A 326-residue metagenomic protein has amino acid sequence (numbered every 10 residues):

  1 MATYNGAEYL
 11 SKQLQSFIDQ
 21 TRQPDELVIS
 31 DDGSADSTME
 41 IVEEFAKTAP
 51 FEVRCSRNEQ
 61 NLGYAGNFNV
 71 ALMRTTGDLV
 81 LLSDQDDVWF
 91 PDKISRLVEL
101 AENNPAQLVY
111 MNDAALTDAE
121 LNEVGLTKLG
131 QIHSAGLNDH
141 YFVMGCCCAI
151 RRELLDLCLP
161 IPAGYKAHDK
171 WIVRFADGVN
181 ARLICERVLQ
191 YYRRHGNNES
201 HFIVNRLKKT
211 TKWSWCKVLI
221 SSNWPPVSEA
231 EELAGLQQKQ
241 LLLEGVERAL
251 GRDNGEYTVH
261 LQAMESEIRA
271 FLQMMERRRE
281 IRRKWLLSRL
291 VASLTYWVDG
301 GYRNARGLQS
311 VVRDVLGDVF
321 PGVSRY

Functional and structural regions predicted by a protein language model:
M1-T210, V312-V323: Nucleotide-sugar donor-binding/catalytic module of glycosyltransferases that assemble extracellular/cell-envelope
Y165-K166, K170-W171, R193-Y326: C-terminal subregions of glycosyltransferases and related glycan-biosynthesis enzymes
